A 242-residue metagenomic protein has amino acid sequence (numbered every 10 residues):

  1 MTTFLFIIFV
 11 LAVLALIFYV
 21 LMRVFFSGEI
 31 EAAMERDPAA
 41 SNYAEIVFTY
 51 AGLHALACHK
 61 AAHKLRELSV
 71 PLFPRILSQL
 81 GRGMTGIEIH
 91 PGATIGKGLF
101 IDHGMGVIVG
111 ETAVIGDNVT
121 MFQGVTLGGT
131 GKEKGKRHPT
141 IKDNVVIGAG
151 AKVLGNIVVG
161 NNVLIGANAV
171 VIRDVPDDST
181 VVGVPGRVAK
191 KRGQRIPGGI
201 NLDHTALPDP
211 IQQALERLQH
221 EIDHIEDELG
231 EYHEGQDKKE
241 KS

Functional and structural regions predicted by a protein language model:
M1-L80, I196-S242: Terminal amphipathic alpha-helical/low-complexity segments used for targeting or macromolecular assembly
R82-A189: Structural signal for interior beta-strand "rungs" in well-ordered beta-sheet cores of soluble enzyme domains
G193: P-loop NTPase switch/communication element
